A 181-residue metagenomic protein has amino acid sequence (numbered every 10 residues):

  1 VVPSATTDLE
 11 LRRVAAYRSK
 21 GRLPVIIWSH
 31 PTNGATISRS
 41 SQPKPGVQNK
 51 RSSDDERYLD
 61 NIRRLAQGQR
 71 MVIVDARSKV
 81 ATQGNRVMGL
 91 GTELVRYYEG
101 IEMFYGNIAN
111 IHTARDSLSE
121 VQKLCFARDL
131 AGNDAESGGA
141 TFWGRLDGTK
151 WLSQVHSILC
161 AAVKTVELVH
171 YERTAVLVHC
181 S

Functional and structural regions predicted by a protein language model:
V1-A175: Cys-dependent protein tyrosine phosphatase-like superfamily
